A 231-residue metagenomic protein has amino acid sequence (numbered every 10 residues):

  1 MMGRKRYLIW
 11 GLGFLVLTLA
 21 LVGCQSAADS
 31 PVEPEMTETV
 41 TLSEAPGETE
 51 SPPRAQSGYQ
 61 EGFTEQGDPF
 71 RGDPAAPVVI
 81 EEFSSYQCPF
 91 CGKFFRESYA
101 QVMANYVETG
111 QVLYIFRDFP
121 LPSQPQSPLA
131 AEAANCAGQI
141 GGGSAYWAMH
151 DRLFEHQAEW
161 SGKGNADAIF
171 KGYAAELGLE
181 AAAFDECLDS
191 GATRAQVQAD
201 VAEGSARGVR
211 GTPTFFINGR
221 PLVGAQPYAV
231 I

Functional and structural regions predicted by a protein language model:
M2-G13, Q25-R54, G58-Q66, F83 (+3 more regions): C-terminal cap of thioredoxin/glutaredoxin-like
T18, T109, A206-V209: Alpha-helix termination/capping residues and helix-transition junctions
L19-G23: C-terminal motif of bacterial Sec signal peptides marking the signal peptidase cleavage site
E61-V78, Y106: A short beta-strand-turn-helix
D68, D118, D151, D200-E203: Acidic side chains
F70-R71, W160, L222: Short clusters of hydrophobic/aromatic residues that line enzyme substrate/ligand-binding pockets
A76, E81-A175: Structural alpha/beta surface segment adjacent to cysteine/selenocysteine redox centers across thiol/disulfide enzymes
